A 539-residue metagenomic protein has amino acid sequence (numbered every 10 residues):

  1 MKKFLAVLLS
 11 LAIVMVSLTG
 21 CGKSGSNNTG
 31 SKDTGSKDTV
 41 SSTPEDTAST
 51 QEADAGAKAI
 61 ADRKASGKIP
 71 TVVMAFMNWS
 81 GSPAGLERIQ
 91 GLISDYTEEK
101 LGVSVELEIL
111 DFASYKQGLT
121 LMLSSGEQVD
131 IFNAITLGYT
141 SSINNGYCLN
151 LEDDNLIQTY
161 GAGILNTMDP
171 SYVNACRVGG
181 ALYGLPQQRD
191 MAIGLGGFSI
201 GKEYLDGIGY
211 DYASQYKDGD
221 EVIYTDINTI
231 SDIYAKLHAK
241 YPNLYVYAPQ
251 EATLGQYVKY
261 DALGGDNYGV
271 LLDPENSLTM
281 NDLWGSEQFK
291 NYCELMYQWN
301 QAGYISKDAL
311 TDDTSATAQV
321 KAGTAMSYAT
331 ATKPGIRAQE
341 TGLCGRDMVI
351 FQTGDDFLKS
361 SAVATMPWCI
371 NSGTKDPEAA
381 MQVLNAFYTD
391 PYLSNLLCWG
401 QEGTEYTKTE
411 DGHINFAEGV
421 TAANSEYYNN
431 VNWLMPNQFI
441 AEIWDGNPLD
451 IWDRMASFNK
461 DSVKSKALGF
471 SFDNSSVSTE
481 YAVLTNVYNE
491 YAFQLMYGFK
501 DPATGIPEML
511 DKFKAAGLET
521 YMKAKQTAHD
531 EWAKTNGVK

Functional and structural regions predicted by a protein language model:
M1-L9: Positively charged n-region of N-terminal signal peptides that target proteins for export
L8-L9, I13, S17, C21-K539: Extracytoplasmic/secretory soluble proteins
